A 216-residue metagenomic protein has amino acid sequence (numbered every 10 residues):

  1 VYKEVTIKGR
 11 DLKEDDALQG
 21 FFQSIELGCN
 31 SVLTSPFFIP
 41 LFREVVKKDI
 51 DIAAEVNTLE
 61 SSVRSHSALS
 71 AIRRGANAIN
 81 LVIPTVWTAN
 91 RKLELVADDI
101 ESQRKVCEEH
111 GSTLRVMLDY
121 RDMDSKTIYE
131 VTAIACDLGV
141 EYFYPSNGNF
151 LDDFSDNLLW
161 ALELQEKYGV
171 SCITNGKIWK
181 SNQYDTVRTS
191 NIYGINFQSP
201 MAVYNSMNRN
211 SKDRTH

Functional and structural regions predicted by a protein language model:
V1-R10, N30-T34, I50-T58, I79-L81 (+4 more regions): Hydrophobic faces of well-ordered beta-strands that scaffold small-molecule active sites in alpha/beta enzyme cores
V1-S61, S65-R73, I134: Conserved N-terminal beta1-alpha1 strand-loop-helix module at the mouth
A17, F21, I39-P40, A68-I72 (+5 more regions): Generic structural signal for well-ordered alpha-helices, preferentially at hydrophobic/aromatic core positions
G20-L41, I79-D98, Y144-F154: Glycine-rich, proline-tolerant flexible connector loops at the mouths of alpha/beta enzymes
P36-T58, L93-L118, D153-K180, R214-H216: Alpha-helix-loop-beta-strand connector modules within alpha/beta enzyme cores
F42, A71, V116, F143 (+1 more regions): Conserved, mostly hydrophobic/aromatic
A54-E55, S61, R74-T88, D137-F154 (+2 more regions): Glycine-rich phosphate-binding active-site loops on the catalytic face of alpha/beta enzymes
S61-R73, M123-I134, E163-T174, I178-I195: Catalytic cores of alpha/beta
